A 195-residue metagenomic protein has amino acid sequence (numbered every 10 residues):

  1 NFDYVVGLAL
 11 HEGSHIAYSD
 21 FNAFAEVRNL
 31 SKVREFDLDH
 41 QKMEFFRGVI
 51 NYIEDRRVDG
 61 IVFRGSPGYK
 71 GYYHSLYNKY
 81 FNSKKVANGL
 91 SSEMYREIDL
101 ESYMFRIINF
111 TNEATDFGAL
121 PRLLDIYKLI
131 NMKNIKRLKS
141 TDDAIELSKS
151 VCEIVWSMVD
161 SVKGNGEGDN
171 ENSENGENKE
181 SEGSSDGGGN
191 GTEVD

Functional and structural regions predicted by a protein language model:
N1-D195: Short, functionally important secondary-structure microenvironments
